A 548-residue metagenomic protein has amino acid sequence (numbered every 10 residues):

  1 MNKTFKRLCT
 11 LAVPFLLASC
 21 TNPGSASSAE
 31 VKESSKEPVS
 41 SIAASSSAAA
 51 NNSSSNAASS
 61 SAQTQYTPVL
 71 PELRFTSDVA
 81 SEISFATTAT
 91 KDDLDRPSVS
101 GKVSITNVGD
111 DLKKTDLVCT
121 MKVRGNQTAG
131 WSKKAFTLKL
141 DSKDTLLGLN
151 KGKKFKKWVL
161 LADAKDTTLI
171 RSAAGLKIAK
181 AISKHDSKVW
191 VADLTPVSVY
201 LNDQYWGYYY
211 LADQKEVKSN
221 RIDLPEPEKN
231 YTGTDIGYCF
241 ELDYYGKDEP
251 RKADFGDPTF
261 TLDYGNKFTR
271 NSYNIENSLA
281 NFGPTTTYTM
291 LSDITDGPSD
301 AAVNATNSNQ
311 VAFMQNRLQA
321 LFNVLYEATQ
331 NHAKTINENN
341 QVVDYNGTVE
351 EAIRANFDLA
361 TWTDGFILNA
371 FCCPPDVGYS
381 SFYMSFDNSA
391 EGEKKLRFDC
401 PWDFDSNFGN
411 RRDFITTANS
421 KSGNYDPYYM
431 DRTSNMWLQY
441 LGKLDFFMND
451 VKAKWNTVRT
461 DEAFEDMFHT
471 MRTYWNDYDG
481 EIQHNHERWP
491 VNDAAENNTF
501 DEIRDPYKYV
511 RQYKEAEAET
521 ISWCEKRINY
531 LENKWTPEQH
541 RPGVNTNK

Functional and structural regions predicted by a protein language model:
M1-C9: Bacterial N-terminal signal peptides that target proteins for export
L16-S19: C-terminal motif of bacterial Sec signal peptides marking the signal peptidase cleavage site
T21-A29: Bacterial lipoprotein signal-peptidase II cleavage site
S28-L73: Post-signal peptide N-terminal segment of mature Sec-exported envelope proteins
T64-A174: Conserved NTP-binding catalytic cores of kinases and kinase-like/nucleotidyltransferase enzymes across multiple kinase
L117, Q127, W131, L279-Y379 (+2 more regions): Middle-to-C-terminal accessory/interaction subdomains
D144-T145, F155-A164, V189-W190, Y205-D364: Internal "kinase-insert"/substrate-recognition segments embedded within catalytic cores of ATP-dependent enzymes
I182-S198, P374: Short, well-structured beta-strand/strand-turn elements
